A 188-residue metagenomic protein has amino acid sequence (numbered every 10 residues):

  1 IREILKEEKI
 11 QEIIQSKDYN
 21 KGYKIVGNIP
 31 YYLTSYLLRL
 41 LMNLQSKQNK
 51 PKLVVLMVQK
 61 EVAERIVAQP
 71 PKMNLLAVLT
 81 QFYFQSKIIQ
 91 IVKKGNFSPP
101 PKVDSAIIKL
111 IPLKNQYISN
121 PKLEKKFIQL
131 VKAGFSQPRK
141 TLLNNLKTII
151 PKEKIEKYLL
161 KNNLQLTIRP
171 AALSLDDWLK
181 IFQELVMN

Functional and structural regions predicted by a protein language model:
I1-K132: Catalytic cores of RNA-modifying enzymes
M42, K147, V186: Short, locally clustered residues in the helix-turn-helix/winged-helix DNA-binding domain
I66, Y158-L159, I181: A structural signal for short hydrophobic/aromatic patches embedded in well-ordered alpha helices
P71-K72, P151, L164, M187: Residue-level marker of structural boundaries
N96, A106, L110-P112, I118-I155 (+2 more regions): An accessory alpha-helical subdomain
T167, A171-N188: C-terminal beta-strand-rich structural cap/linker in extracellular carbohydrate-active enzymes
